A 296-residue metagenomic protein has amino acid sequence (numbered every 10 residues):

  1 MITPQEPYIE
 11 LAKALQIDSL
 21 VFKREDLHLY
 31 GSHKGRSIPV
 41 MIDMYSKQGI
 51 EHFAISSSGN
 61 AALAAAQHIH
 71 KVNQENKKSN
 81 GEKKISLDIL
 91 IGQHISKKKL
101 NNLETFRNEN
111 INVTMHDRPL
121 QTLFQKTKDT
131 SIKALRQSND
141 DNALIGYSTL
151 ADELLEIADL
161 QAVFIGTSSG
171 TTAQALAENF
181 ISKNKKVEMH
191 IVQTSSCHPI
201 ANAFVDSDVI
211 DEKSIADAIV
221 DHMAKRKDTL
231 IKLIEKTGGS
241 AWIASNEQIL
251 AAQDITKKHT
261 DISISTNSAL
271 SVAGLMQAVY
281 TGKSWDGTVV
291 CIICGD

Functional and structural regions predicted by a protein language model:
M1-D296: PLP-dependent amino-acid enzyme catalytic core
